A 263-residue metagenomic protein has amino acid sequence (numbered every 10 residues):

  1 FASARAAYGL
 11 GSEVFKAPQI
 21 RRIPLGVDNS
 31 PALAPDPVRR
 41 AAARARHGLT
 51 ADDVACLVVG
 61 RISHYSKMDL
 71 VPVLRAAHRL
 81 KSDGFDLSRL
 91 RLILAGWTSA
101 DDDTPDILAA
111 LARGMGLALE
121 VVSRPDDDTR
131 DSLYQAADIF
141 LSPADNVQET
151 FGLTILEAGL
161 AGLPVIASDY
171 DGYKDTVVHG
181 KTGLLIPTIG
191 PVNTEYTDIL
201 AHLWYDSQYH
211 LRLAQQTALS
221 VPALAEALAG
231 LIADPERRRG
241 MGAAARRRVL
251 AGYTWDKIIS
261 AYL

Functional and structural regions predicted by a protein language model:
F1-R22, V27-P37: A short, active-site helix/loop in glycosyltransferases that binds the activated sugar's phosphate group
V27-R124: Conserved catalytic-core segment of nucleotide-activated headgroup transferases in glycan assembly
R124-D127, L133-A137: Short alpha-helical donor nucleotide-sugar binding micro-motif in glycosyltransferases
Q135-T150, L163: Acidic donor-binding loop of glycosyltransferase active sites
G152-I155, Y173: Short glycine/serine-rich donor-binding loops of glycosyltransferases
P164-A167, V177, L184-L185: Short hydrophobic beta-strand element within catalytic cores of glycosyltransferases and related nucleotide-activated
K181-T217, G230: A short acidic/histidine/glycine-rich donor-binding loop in glycosyltransferase catalytic cores
A223, G230, R237-A251: A short, well-ordered alpha-helix in the C-terminal region of glycosyltransferases
